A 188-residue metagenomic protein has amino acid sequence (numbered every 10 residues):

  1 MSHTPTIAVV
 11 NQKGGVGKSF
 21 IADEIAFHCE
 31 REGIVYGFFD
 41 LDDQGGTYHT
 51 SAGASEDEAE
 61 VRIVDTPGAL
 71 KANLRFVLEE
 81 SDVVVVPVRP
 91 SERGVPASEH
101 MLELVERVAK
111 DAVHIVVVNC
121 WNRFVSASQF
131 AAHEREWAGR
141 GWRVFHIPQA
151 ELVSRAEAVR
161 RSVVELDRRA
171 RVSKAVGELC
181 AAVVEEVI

Functional and structural regions predicted by a protein language model:
M1-E32: Walker A (P-loop) phosphate-binding motif
E32-Y48: Short beta-strand-centered segment that lines the nucleotide-binding/catalytic pocket of NTP-utilizing
F38, V86, I115-V118: Structural beta-sheet core signal
F39-D42, D57-L74: Switch II (G3) loop of P-loop NTPases
K71-E92: Inter-motif core of Ras-like GTPase G domains
S98-R123: Conserved C-terminal guanine-recognition region of P-loop GTPase G domains, centered on the G4
C120-N122, A132-V164, A182: Beta-strand-loop-alpha "switch" segments that mediate conformational coupling across diverse proteins
V163-I188: NTP-binding/hydrolysis catalytic cores, primarily Walker-type P-loop NTPases
